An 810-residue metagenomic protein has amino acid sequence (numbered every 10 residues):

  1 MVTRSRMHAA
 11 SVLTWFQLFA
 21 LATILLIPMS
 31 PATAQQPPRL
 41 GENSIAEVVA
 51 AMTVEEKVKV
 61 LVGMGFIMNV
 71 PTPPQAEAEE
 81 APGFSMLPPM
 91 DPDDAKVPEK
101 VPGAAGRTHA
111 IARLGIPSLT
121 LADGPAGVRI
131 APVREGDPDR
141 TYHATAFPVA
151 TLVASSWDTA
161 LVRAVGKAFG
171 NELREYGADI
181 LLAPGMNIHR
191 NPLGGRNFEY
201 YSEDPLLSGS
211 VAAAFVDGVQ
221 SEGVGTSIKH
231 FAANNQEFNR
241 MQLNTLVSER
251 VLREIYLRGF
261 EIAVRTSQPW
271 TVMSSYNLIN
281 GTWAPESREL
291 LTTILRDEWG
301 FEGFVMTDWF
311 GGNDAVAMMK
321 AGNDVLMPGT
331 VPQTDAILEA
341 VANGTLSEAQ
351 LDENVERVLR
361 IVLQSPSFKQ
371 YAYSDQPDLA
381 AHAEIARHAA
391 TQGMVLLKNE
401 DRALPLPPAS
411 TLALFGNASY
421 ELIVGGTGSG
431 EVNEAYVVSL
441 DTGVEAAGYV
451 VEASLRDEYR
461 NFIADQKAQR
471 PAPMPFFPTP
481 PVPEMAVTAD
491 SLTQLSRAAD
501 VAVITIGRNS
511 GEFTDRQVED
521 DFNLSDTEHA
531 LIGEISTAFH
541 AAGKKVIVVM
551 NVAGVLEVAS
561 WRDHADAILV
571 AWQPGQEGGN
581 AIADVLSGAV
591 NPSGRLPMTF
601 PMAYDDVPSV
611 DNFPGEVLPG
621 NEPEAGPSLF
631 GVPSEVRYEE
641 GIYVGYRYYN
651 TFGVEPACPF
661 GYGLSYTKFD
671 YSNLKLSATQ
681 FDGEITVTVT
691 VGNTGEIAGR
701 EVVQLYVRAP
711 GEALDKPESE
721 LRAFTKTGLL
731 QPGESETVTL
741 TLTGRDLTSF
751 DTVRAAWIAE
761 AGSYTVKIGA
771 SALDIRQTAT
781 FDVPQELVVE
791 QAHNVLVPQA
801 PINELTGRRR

Functional and structural regions predicted by a protein language model:
M1-L13: N-terminal secretory signal peptides that target proteins for export/translocation
H8, A22-L25, R387: Hydrophobic residues within membrane-embedded alpha helices
W15-P28: Bacterial N-terminal signal peptides
A34-S749, I758-I768, A772, V795-L796 (+1 more regions): Glycoside hydrolase catalytic-domain context in secreted enzymes
A755: Extracellular/periplasmic metallocenter environments
D774-V789: Short beta-strand elements
